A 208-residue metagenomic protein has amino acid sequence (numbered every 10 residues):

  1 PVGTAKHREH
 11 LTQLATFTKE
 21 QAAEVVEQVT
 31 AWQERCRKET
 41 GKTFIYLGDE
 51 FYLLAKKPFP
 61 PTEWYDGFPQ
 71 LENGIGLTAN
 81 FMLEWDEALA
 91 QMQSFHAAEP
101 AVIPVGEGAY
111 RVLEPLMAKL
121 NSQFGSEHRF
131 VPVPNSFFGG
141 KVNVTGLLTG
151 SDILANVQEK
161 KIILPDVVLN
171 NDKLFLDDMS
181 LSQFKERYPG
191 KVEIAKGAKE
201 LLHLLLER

Functional and structural regions predicted by a protein language model:
G3-R208: Auxiliary Fe-S-binding modules of radical SAM enzymes
